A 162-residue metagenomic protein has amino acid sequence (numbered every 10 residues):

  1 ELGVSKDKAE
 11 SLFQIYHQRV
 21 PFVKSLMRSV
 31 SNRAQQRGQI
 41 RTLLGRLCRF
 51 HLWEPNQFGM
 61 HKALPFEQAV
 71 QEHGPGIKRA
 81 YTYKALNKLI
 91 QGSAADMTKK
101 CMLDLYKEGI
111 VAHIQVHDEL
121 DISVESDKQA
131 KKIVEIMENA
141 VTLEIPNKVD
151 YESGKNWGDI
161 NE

Functional and structural regions predicted by a protein language model:
E1-E162: Conserved catalytic core of nucleotide polymerization and phosphodiester-bond processing enzymes
